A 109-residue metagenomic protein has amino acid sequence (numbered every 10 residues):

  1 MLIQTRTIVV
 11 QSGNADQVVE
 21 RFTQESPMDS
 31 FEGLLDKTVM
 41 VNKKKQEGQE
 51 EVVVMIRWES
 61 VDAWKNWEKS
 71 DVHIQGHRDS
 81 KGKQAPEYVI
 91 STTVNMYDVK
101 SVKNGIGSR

Functional and structural regions predicted by a protein language model:
L2, D36-E50, R78-R109: Glycine-rich beta-strand-turn "strand-cap" elements at beta-sheet edges
L2-I8, T38-S70: Short, well-ordered beta-strand segments in beta-rich or mixed alpha/beta enzyme and ligand-binding folds
V9-V18: Short, surface-exposed ligand-recognition loops at beta-strand->loop->(often short) alpha-helix junctions that present
A15, A63, N104: Conserved protein kinase catalytic core
E25-L35, R57-N95: An amphipathic, aromatic/His-enriched active-site/gating alpha helix that lines ligand/cofactor pockets
